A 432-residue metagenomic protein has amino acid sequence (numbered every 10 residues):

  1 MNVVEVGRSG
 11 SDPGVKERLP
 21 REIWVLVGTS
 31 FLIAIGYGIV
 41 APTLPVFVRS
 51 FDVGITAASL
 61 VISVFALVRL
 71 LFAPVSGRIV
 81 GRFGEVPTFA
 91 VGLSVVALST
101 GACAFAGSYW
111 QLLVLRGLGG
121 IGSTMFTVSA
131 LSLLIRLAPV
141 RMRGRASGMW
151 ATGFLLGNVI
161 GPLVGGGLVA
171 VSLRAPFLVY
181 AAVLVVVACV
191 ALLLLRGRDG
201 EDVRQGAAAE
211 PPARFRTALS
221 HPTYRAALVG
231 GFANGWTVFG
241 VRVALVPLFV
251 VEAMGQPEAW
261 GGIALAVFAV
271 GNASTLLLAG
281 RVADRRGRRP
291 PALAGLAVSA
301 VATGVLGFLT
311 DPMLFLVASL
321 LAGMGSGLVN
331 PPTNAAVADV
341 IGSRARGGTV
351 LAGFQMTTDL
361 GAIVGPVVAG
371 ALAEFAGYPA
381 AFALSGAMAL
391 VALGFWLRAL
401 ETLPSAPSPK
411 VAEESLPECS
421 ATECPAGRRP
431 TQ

Functional and structural regions predicted by a protein language model:
V6-P20, G197-L228, E413, E418-C419 (+1 more regions): Juxtamembrane intracellular "pre-TM" segments in multi-pass secondary transporters
T43-I55, A244-A259: Short amphipathic helix-loop junctions that connect adjacent transmembrane helices in Major Facilitator Superfamily/SLC
D52, G84, F105-W110, G255 (+2 more regions): Helix-breaking motifs and short loop linkers at transmembrane-helix boundaries and internal kinks in secondary membrane
F72-G84, T275-G287: Helix-to-loop junctions at the C-terminal end of transmembrane segments in multipass secondary transporters
P87-G101, P290-V305: Structural signature of the two symmetry-related core transmembrane helices
L115-L156, A336: Cytoplasmic helix-loop-helix junction between adjacent transmembrane helices in 12-TM secondary transporters
W150-L193, P379: Helix-loop-helix hairpin linking two adjacent transmembrane segments in secondary transporters
A182-V203, L393-L400: C-terminal membrane-cytosol helix-exit motif in multi-pass small-molecule transporters
